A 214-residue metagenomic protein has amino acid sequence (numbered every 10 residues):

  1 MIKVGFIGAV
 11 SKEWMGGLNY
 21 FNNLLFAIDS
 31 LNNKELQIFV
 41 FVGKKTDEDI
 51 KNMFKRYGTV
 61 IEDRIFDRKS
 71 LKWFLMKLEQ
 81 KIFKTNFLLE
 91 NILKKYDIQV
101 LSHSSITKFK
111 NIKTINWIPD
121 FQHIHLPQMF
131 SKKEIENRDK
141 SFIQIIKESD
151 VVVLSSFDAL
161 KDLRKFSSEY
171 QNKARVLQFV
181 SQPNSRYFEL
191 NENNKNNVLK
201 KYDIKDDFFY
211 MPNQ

Functional and structural regions predicted by a protein language model:
M1-Q214: Carbohydrate transferase catalytic cores enriched for Leloir-type hexosyltransferases
